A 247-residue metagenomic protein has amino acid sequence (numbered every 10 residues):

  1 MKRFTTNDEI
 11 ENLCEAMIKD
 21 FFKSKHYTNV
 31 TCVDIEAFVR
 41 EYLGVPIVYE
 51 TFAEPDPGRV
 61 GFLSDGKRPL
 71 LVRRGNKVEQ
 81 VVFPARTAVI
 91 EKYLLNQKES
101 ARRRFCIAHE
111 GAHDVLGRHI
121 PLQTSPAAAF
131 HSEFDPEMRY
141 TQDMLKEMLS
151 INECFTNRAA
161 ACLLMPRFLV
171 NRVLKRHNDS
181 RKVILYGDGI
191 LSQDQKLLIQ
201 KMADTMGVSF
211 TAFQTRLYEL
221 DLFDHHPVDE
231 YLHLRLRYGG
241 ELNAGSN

Functional and structural regions predicted by a protein language model:
M1-N247: Active-site hotspot residues in diverse enzymes, especially metal/ion-binding acidic/histidine motifs
